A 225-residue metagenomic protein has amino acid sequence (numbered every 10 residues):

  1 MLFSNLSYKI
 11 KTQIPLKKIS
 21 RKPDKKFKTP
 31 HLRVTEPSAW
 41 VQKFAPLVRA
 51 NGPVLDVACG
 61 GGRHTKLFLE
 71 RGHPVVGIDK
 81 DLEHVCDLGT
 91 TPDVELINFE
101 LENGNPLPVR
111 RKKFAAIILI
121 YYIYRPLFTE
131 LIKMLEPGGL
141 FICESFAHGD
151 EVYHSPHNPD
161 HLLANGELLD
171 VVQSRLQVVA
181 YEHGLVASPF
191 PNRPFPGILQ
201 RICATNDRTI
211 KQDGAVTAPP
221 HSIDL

Functional and structural regions predicted by a protein language model:
L2-F3, I10-R49: S-adenosyl-L-methionine
N51-G60: Conserved class I S-adenosyl-L-methionine
G61-G104: Class I SAM-dependent methyltransferase SAM/SAH-binding core
P106-A116: A short acidic, Gly/Pro-enriched loop at the edge of an enzyme's catalytic core that lines a small-molecule cofactor
F128-P137: A short glycine-rich, Lys/Arg-flanked "PGG" loop and its adjoining helix->strand segment in the class I
G139-D150: Conserved beta-strand signature within the Rossmann-like core of class I S-adenosyl-L-methionine
D160-R175: Short alpha-helix
P189-L225: Core SAM-dependent methyltransferase catalytic element
